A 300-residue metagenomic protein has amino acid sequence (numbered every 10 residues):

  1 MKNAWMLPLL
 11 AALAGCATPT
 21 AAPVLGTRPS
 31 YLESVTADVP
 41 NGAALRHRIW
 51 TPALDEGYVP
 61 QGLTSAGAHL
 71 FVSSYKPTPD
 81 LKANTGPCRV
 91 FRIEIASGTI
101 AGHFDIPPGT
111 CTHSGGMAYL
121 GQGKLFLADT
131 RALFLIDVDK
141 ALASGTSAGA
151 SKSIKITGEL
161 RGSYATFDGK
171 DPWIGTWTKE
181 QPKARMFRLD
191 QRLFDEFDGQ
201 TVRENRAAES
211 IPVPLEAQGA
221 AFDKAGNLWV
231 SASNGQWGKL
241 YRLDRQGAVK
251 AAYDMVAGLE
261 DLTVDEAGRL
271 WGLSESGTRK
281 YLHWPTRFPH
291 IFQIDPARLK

Functional and structural regions predicted by a protein language model:
Y31-E56, R203-N205: A short helix->beta-strand "capping" segment at the edge of beta-propeller domains
R48-G86: Beta-strand-rich domains and repeat architectures in extracellular enzymes and scaffolds, especially beta-propellers
T51-D55, F104-T110, S153-G158, A208-P214 (+1 more regions): Surface loop/turn motifs at the tips and blade-to-blade linkers of beta-strand repeat domains
G57-G62, C111-G116, T157-F167, P214-G219 (+1 more regions): Repeated scaffold domains used in trafficking and secretory/extracellular systems, primarily beta-propellers
S65-G67, Y119-Q122, F167-G169, F222-A225 (+1 more regions): Residue-level detector of Asp-centered blade-edge/turn motifs that repeat once per structural unit in beta-propeller
L70-V72, K124-L127, P172-G175, L228-V230 (+1 more regions): Conserved beta-propeller blade signature
L81-R89, A132-V138, Q181-D190, Q236-Y241 (+1 more regions): Structural motif
A207-L243: Loop/turn-rich, solvent-exposed surfaces of beta-rich toroidal or solenoidal domains
